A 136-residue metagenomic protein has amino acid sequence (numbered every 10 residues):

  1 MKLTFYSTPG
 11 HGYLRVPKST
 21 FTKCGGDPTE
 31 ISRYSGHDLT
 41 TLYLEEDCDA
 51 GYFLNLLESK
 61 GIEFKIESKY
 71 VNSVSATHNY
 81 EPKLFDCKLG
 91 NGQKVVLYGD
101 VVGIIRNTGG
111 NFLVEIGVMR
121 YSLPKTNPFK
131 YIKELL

Functional and structural regions predicted by a protein language model:
G10, R15-S19, E46, L97 (+1 more regions): Helix N-cap / beta->alpha transition motif
H11-H37: A short, structured beta-strand/loop element
S35-E46, V118-L123: A short, exposed loop/beta-hairpin motif centered on an aromatic-Gly-Thr core
D47-K88: Short, compact, well-ordered microdomains
C87-Y98: Short coil-to-beta transition motif at edge beta-strands of beta-rich domains
G99-N107: Short beta-strand-centered aromatic/proline hotspots
V114-I116: SH3/SH3-like beta-barrel fold
M119-L136: Intrinsically disordered, low-complexity, charged/polar segments
